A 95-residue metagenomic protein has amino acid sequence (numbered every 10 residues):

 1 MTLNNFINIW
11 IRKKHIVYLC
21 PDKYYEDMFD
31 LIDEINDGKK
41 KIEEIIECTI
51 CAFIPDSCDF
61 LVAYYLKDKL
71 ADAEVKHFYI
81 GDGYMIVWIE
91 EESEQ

Functional and structural regions predicted by a protein language model:
M1, E90-Q95: Short intrinsically disordered terminal tails
M1-I16: Long, hydrophobic N-terminal alpha-helical segment
C20-I89: Acidic, low-complexity, intrinsically disordered interaction modules
